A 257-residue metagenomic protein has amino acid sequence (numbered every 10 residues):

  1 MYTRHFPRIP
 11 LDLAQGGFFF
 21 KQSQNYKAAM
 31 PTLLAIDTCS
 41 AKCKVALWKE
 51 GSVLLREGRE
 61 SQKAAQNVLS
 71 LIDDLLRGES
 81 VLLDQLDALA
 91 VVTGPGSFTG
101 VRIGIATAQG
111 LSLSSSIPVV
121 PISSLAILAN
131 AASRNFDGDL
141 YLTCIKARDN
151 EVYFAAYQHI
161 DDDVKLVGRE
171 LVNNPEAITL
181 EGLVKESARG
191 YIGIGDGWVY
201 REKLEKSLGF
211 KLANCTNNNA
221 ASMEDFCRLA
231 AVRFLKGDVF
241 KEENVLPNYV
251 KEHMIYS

Functional and structural regions predicted by a protein language model:
P10-L11: Short, often N-terminal, low-complexity regions that either remain intrinsically disordered or form a short helix
A14-Q15: Short Gly/Ser/Thr- and charged-rich N-terminal loops/segments that act as flexible capping/hinge elements
F19, N25, A29, E60-K63 (+3 more regions): Surface "functional belts" at beta-alpha junctions
Y26-T93: N-terminal beta-alpha supersecondary unit
A88-S124: DPxDG-like acidic metal-binding loop motif
N214-S257: Acyltransferase
